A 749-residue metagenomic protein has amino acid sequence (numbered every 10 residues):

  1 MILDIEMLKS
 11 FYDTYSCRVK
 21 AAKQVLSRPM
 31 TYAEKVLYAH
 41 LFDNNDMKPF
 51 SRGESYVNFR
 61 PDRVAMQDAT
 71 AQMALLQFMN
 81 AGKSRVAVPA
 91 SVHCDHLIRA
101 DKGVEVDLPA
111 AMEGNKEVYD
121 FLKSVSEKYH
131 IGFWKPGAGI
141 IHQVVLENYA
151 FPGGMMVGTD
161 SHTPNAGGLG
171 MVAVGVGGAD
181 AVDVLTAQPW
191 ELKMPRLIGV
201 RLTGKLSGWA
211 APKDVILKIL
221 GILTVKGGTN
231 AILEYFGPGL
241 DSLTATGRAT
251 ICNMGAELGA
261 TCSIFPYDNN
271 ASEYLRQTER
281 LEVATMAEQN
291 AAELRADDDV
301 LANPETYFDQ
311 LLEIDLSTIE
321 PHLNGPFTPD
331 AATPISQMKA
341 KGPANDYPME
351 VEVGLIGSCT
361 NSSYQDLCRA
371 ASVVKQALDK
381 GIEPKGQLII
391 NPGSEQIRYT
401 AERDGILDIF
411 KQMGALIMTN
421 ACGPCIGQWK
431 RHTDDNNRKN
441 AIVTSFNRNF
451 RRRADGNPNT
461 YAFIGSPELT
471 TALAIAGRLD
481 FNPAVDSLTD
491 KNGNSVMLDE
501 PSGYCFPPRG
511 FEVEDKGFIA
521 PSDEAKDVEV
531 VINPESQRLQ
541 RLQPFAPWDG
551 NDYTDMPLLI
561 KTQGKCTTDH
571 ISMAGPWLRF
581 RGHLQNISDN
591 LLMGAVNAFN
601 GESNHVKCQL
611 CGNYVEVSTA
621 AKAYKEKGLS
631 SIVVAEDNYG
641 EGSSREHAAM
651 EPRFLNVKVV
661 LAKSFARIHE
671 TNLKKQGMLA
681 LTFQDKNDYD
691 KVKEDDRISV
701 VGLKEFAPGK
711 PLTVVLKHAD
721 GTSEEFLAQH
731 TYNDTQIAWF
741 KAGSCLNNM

Functional and structural regions predicted by a protein language model:
L3-D4, D68, F151-T285, L416 (+3 more regions): Mobile "lid/hinge" segments at catalytic clefts and subdomain interfaces of large enzymes
L8-F11, Y15, K20, Q24-P195 (+2 more regions): Long, structured ligand/cofactor-binding scaffold of large enzymes
F42, D46, S51-R60, A74 (+4 more regions): Terminal amphipathic helices with adjacent charged low-complexity linkers/tails
M47, E147, F151, L243-A249 (+7 more regions): Short glycine/threonine-rich loop-to-helix capping motif typified by GTGT followed within a few residues by an Asp-Pro
L76-N80, T306-A401, D523-V659: Non-catalytic terminal/interface segments that mediate subunit docking, oligomerization, and allosteric communication
D379-W429, D435, S643, A649 (+3 more regions): Extended C-terminal subregions enriched in glycine
L488-C505, H669-W739, L746-N748: Acidic, glycine-rich flexible loop/linker segments
